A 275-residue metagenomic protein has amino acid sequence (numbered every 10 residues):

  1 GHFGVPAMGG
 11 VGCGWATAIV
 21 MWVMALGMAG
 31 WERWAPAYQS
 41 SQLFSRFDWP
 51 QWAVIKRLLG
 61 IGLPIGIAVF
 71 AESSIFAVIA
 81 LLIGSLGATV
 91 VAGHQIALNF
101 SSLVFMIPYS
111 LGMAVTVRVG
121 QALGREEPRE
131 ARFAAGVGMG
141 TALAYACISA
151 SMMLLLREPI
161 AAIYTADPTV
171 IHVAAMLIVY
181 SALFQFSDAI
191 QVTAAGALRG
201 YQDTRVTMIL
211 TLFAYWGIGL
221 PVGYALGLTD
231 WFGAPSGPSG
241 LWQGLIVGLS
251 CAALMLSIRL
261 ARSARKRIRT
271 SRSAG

Functional and structural regions predicted by a protein language model:
G1-M8, G66, F70-L103, Q121 (+2 more regions): Helix-terminus/linker motif at the lipid-water interface of multi-pass membrane proteins
H2-L63, V119-F184, L226-G275: Short alpha-helical transmembrane segments in multi-pass integral membrane proteins
G9-C13, I55-L59, S73, V90 (+8 more regions): Hydrophobic alpha-helical transmembrane segments of integral membrane proteins, especially multi-pass transporters
A18, W22-L26, G66-V78, S85 (+5 more regions): Hydrophobic alpha-helical transmembrane bundles that constitute the permease/transmembrane domains of multi-pass
F76, H94, F105, Y109 (+7 more regions): Aromatic side chains
A80, G93-R157, D188-L210: Small-residue-rich hydrophobic transmembrane alpha-helices
A194-L198, Q202-G217, Y224-S236, G240: C-terminal structured "cap/appendage" subdomains that terminate the fold
